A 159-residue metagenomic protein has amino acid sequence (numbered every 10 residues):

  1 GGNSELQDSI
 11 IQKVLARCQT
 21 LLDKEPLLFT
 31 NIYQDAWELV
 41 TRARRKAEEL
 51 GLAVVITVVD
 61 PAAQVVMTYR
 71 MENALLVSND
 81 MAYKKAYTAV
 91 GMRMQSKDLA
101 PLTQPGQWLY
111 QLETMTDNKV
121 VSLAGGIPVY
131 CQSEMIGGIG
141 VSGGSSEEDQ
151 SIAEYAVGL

Functional and structural regions predicted by a protein language model:
G2-L159: Flexible, solvent-exposed loop/hinge segments and secondary-structure transition points
